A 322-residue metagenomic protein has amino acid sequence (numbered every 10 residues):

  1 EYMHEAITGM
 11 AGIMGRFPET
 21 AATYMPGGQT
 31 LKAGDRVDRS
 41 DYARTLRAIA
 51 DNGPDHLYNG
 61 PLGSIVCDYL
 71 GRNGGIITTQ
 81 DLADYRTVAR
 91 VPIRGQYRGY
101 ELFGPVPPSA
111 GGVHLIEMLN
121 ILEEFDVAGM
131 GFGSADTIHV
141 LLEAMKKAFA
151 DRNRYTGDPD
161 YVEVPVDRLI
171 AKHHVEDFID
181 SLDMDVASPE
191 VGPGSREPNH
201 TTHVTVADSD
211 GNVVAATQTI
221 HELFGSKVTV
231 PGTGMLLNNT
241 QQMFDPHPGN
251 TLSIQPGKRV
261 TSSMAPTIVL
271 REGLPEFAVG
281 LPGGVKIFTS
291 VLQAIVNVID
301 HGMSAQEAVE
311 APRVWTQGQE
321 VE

Functional and structural regions predicted by a protein language model:
E1, V66-C67, F132-K146, A305-W315: Short, well-structured alpha-helical segments that form the helix of a local strand-helix-strand
E1-G53, L57-N59, G63-V106, A110 (+2 more regions): Noncatalytic scaffold domains of N-terminal-nucleophile
N52-N59, S64, N120, L281-M303: Alpha-helical support elements that line or immediately flank enzyme active sites and cofactor-binding pockets
I76-T78, N212-F277, H301, A305: Active-site rim segments in enzyme catalytic domains, especially the processed small/beta chain of N-terminal
A89, P198-T201, L223, S262-M264: Short, small/polar residue-rich loop motifs at catalytic or cofactor-binding pockets
Y100-P107, H114-L119, V127, V213-T217 (+1 more regions): Short, well-ordered beta-strand elements
E124-I220, G232-T233, T240: Internal maturation/activation junctions in enzymes
D210, K258, V291, D300-E322: Extended C-terminal subregions enriched in glycine
